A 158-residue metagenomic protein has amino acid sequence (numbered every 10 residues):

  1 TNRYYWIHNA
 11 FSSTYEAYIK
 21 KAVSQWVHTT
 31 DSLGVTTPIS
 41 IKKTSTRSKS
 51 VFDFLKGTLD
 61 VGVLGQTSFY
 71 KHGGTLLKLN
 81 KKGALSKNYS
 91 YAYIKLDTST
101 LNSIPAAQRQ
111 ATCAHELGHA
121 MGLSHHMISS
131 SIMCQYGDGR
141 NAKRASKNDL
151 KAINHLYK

Functional and structural regions predicted by a protein language model:
T1, Y5-W6, W26, H115 (+2 more regions): Broad hydrophobic/π-residue packing in well-ordered secondary structure
T1-K20: Fold-level signature of zinc-dependent metallopeptidase catalytic domains
R3-Y5, F52, I94, S131: A broad, low-specificity signal marking well-ordered, structured residues that form hydrophobic/aromatic
I7-N9, K56, T98, Q135: Pocket-edge structural micro-motifs
E16-A114, A120: Metzincin-family zinc-dependent endopeptidase catalytic domain
K81-Q108, S124-K158: Metalloprotease/metallohydrolase-associated module, dominated by Zn2+-dependent proteases
